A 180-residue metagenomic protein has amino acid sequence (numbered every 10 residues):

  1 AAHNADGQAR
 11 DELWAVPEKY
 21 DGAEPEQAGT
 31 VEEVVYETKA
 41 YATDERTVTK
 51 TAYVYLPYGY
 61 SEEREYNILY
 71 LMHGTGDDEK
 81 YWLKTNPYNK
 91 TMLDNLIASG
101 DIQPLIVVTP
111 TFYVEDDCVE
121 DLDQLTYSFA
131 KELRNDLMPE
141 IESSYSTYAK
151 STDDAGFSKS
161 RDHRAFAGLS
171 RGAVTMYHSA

Functional and structural regions predicted by a protein language model:
A1-A180: Non-catalytic cap/lid and distal C-terminal segments of serine-dependent acyl enzymes
